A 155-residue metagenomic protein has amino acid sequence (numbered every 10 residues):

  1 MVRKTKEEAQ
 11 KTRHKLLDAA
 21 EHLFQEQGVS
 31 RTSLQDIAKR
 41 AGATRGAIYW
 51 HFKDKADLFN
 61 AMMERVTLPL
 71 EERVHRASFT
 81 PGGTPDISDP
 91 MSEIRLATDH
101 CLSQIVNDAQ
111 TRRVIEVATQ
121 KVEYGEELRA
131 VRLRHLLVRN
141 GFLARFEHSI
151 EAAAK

Functional and structural regions predicted by a protein language model:
M1-Q27, R31-A43, A56-N60: Basic, helix-initiating cap at the start of DNA-binding domains
K15, A19, D36, D57 (+4 more regions): Alpha-helical elements of Rossmann-like donor-binding domains used by nucleotide-donor carbohydrate transfer enzymes
G42-F52: Short hydrophobic/aromatic patch on the recognition helix
F52, N60-V66: Alpha-helical DNA-contacting segments of helix-turn-helix folds
A61, H75-R113: Hydrophobic alpha-helical connector segments
L68-H75, S88-L96, E127-A154: Amphipathic alpha-helical packing segments from all-alpha helical-bundle domains
E93, V106-L133: Amphipathic alpha-helical segments used for helix-helix packing
